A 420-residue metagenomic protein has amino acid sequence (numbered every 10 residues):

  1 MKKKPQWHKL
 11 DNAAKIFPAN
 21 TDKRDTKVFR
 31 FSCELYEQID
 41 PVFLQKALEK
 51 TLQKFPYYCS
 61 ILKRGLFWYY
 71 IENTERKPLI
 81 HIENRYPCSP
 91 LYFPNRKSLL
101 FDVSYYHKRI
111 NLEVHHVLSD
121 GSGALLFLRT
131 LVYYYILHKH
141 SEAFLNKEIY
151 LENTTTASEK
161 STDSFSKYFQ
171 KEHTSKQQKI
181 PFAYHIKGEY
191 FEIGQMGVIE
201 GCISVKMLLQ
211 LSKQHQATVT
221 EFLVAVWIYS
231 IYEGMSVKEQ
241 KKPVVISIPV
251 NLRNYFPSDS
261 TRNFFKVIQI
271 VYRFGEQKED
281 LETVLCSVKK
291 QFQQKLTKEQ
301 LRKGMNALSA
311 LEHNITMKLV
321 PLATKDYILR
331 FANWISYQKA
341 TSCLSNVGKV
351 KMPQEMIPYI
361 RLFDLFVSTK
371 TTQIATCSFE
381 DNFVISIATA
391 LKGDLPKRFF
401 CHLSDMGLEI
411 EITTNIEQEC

Functional and structural regions predicted by a protein language model:
M1-A14, S32, R109, L118-L126 (+2 more regions): Non-catalytic, low-complexity flexible loops and terminal extensions
M1-W68, E75-D102, E233-C420: Acyl-thioester-dependent acyl-group transfer interface
Y36-L52, E113-R129, V198-S236, I385-A388 (+1 more regions): Acyl activation and transfer enzymes in specialized metabolism, enriched for ANL adenylate-forming modules
Y69-E72, L151-E152: Conserved catalytic core of two-metal-ion nucleotidyltransferases
Y70-I71, F101, Y135, F165: Tryptophan-centered motif/residue detector
H107-V117, V271: Short acidic, glycine/Ser/Thr-rich loop/turn "cap" segments at secondary-structure junctions
I110, V219-T220, K241-V244: Alpha-helical scaffolds flanking conserved acidic
L131, Y135-K139, I231, F292 (+1 more regions): Short, well-ordered alpha-helical segments in soluble proteins
